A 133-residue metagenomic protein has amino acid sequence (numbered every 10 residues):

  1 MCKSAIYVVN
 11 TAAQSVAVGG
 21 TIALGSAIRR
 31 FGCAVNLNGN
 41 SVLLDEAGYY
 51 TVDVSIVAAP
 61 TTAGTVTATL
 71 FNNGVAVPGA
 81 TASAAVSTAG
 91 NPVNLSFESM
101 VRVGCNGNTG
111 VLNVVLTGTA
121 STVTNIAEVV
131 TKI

Functional and structural regions predicted by a protein language model:
M1-I133: Extracellular jelly-roll beta-sandwich "head" domains, especially the C-terminal globular C1q domain
